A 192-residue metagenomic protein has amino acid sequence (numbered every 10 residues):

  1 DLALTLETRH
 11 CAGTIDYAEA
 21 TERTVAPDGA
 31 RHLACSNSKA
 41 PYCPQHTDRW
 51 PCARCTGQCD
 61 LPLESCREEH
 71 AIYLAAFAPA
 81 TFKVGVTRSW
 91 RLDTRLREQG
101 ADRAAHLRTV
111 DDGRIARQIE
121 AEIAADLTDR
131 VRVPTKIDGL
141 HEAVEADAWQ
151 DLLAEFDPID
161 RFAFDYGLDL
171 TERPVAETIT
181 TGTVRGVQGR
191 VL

Functional and structural regions predicted by a protein language model:
D1-L192: Non-catalytic accessory segments flanking enzymatic or RNA/DNA-binding domains
